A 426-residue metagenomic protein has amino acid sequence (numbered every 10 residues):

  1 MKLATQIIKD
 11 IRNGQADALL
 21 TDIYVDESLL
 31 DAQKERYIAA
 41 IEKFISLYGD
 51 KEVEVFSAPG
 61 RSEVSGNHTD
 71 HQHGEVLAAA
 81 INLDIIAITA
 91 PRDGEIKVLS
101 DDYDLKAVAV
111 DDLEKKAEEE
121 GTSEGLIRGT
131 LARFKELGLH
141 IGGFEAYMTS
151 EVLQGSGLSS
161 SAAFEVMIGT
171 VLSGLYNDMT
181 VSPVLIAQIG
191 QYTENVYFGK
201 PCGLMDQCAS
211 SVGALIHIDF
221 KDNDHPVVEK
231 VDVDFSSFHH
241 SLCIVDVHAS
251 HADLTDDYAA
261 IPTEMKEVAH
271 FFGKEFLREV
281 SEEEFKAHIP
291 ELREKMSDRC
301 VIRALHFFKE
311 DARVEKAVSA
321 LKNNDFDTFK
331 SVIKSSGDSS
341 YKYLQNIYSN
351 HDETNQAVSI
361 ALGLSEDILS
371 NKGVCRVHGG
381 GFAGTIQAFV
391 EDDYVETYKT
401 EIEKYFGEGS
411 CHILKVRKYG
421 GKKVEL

Functional and structural regions predicted by a protein language model:
M1-R61, I86, A90-E120, H217-R376 (+1 more regions): C-terminal nucleotide
A58-H73, E151-M167, N371-F389: Glycine/serine-rich anion-binding loops at beta->alpha junctions that coordinate negatively charged ligand groups
H73-D93, V212: Structural signature of FAD isoalloxazine-binding scaffolds in flavoprotein oxidoreductases
A80-N82, L158-D178, V390: DPxDG-like acidic metal-binding loop motif
K97-L99, G143-S150, T180-Y192, K330-S335 (+1 more regions): Beta-strand segments within the central parallel beta-sheet cores of soluble alpha/beta enzyme folds
E136-E145, L172-I186, D392-Y405: Phosphate-handling active-site elements
D178-P226, S336, L362-S365, V377-H378: Alpha/beta catalytic cores of group-transfer enzymes, especially the acyltransferase/condensing modules of polyketide
